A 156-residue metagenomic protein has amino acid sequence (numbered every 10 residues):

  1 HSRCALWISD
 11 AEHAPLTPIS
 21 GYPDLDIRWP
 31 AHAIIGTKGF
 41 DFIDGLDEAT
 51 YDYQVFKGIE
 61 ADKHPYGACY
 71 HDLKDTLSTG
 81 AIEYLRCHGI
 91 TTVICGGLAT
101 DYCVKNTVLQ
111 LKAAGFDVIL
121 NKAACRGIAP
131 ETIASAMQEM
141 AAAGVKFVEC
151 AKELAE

Functional and structural regions predicted by a protein language model:
H1-T92: Active-site alpha/beta core segments
R28-P30, D41-Y53, E131-E156: Structural recognition of alpha->loop->beta junctions
I90, F116, V145: Short phosphate-binding/catalytic loops that engage adenosine nucleotides
I94-G97, F116-P130: A short glycine-rich beta-strand->turn/loop micro-motif centered on a GG-aromatic cluster
A99-C103: Gly/Ser/Thr-rich loops at beta-strand to alpha-helix junctions that form or flank small-molecule/cofactor-binding
V104-A113: Histidine-anchored nucleotide/phosphate-binding helix
